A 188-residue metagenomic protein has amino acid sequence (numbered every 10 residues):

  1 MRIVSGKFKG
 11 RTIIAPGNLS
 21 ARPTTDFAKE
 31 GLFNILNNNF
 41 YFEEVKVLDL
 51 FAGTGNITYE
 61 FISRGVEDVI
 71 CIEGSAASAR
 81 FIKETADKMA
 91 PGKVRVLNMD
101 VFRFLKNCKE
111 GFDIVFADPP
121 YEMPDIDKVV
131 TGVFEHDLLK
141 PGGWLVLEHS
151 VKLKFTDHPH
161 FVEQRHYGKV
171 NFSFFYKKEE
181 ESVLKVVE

Functional and structural regions predicted by a protein language model:
M1-E188: Class I S-adenosyl-L-methionine-dependent methyltransferase catalytic core
